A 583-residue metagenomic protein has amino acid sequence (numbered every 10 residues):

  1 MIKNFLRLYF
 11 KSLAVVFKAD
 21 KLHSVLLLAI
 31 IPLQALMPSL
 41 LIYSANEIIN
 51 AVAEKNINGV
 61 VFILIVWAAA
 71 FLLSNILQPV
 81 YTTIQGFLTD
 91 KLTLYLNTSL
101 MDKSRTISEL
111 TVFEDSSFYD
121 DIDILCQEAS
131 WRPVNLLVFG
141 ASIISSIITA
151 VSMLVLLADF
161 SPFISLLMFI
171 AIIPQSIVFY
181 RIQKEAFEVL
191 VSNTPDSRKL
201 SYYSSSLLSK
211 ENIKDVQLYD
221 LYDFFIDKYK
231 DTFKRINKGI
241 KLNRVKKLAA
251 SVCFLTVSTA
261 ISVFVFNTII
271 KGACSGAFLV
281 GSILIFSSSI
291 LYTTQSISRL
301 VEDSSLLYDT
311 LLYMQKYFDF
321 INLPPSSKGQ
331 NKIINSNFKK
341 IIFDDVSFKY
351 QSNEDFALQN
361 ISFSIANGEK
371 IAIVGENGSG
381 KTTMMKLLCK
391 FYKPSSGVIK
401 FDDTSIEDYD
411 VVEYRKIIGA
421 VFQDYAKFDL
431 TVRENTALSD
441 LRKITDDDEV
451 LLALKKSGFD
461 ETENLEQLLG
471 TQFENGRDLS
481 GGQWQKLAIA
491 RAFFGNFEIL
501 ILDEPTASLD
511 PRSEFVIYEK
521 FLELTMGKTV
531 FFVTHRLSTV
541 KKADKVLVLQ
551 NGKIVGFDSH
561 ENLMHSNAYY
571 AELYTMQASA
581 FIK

Functional and structural regions predicted by a protein language model:
M1-F10, D90-W131, D196-K238, L311-N322 (+1 more regions): Extended non-transmembrane interhelical loops and adjacent amphipathic helices of multipass membrane proteins
M1-M37, N58-I63, Y81-Q85, E114-V151 (+6 more regions): Membrane-integrated ABC transporters
V15-K18, I124-L136, E188-P195, S205-L208 (+6 more regions): An intracellular "coupling" helix at the cytosolic face of ABC transporter transmembrane type-1 domains
V25-V80, V155-A186, V263-N267, K271-V280 (+1 more regions): Transmembrane helix-loop-helix hairpins at lipid-water interfaces of multipass membrane proteins, especially the type-1
L41-A45, L73-E109, I182-F187, L221-F225 (+1 more regions): Juxtamembrane helix-loop junctions of ABC transporter transmembrane domains
A150-V155, S296: Alpha-helical transmembrane segments of multipass membrane proteins
L221, V265, F286-I321: Cytosolic ends of transmembrane helices, especially the final helix of ABC transmembrane type-1 domains
I334-K583: ABC-type nucleotide-binding domain
